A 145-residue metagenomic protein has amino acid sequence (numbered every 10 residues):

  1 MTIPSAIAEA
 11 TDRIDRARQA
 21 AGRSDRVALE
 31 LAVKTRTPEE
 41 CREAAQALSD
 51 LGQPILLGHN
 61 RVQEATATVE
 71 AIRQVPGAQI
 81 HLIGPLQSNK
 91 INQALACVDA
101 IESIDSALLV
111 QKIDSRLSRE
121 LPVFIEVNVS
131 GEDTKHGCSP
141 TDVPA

Functional and structural regions predicted by a protein language model:
M1-A145: Conserved alpha/beta-domain cores
